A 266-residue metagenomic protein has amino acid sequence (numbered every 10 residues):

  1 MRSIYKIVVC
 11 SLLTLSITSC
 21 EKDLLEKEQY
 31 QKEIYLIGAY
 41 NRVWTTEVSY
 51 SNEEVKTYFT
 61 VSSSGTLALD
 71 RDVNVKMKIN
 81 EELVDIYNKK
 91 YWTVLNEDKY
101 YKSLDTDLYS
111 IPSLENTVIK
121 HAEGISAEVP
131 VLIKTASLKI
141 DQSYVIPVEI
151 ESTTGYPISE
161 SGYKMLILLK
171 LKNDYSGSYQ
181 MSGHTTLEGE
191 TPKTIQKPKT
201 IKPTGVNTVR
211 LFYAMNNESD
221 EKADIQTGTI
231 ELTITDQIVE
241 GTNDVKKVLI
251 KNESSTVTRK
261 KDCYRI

Functional and structural regions predicted by a protein language model:
S3-C10: Sec-dependent signal peptide recognition, specifically the positively charged N-region followed immediately by
C10-T14, K251: Generic signature of intrinsically disordered, low-complexity, basic-rich segments and short cationic peptides
L15-S19: C-terminal motif of bacterial Sec signal peptides marking the signal peptidase cleavage site
E21-V118, S126-I266: Intrinsically disordered, low-complexity regulatory regions in eukaryotic proteins
